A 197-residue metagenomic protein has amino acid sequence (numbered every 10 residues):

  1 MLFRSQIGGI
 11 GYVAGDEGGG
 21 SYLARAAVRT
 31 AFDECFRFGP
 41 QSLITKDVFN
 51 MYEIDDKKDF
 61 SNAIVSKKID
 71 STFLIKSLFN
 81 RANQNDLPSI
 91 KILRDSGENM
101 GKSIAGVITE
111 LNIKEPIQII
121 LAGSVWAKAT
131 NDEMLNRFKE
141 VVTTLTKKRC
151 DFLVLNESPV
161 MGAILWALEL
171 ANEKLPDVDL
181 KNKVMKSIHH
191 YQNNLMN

Functional and structural regions predicted by a protein language model:
Q6-G8: Beta-strand scaffold of nucleotide-dependent catalytic cores
G11-G19, N62-V65: A short glycine-threonine-serine/GTX helix/turn-capping micro-motif
G15, S21-Y22, A31, P116: Residues in flexible loops and secondary-structure boundaries
D16-R25, N156, V160: Short, charged, low-complexity patches
R29-N197: ATP-binding/phosphotransfer module of carbohydrate and carboxylate kinases, centering on a glycine-rich
